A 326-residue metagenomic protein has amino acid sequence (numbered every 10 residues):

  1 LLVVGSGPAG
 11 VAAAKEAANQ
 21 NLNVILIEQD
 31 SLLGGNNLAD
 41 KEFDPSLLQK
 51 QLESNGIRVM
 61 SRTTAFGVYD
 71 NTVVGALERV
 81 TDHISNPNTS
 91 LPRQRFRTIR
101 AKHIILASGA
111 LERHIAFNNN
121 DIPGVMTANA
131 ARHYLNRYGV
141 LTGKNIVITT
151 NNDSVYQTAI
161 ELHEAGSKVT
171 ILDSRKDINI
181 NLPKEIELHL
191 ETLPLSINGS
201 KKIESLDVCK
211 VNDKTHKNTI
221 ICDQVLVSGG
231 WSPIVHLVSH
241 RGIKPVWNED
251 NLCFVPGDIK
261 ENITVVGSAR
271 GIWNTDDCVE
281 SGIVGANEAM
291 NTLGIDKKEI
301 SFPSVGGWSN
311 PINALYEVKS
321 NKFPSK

Functional and structural regions predicted by a protein language model:
L1-K326: Residues forming the flavin
